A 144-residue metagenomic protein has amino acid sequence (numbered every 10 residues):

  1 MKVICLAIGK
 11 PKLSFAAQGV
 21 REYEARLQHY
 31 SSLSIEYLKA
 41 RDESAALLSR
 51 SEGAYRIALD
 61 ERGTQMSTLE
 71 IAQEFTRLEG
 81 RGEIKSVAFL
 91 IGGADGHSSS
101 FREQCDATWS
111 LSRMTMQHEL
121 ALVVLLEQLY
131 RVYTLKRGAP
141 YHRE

Functional and structural regions predicted by a protein language model:
M1, A54, Q104-D106: Short glycine-/polar-rich loops that comprise or flank the Walker A/P-loop and associated switch/sensor motifs
M1-Y23, L27: N-terminal beta1-alpha1 ligand-phosphate binding loop
C5, I57, G92, L125: Conserved RecA-like P-loop NTPase ATPase core
P11, E61-T64, G93-G96: Short glycine-rich anion-binding loops that position phosphate/pyrophosphate groups of nucleotides and phosphorylated
A17-V20, T68-A72, R102, L122: Conserved strand-to-helix beginnings and helix N-cap segments that scaffold or border functional pockets
Y30-A88: S-adenosyl-L-methionine/SAH cofactor-binding core of RNA-modifying enzymes
E70-S100, A107-M116: Catalytic beta-strand/loop module used to bind and position nucleotide/cofactor moieties in cofactor-attachment
S99-R143: Structured adenosyl-cofactor binding patch, chiefly the S-adenosyl-L-methionine
